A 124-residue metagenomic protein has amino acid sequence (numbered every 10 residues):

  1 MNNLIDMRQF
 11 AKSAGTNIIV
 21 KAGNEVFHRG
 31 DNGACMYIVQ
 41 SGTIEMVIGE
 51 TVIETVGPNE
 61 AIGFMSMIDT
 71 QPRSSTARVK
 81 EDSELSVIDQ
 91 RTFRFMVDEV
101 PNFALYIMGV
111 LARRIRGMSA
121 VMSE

Functional and structural regions predicted by a protein language model:
M1-E124: Cytosolic regulatory regions built on CNB/CRP/Popeye-like sensor folds
